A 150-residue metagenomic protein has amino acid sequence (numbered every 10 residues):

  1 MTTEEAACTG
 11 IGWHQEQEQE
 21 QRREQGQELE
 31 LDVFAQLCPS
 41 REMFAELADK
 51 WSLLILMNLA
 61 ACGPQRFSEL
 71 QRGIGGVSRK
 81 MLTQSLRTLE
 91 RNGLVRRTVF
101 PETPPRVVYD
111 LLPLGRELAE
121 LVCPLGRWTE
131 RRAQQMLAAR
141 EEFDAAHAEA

Functional and structural regions predicted by a protein language model:
M1-E5, E46: Active-site-adjacent scaffolding segments
E4-Q27, R116-A150: Amphipathic alpha-helical dimerization/coiled-coil segments that flank or bridge DNA-binding/regulatory modules
E30-M81, P101, V108: N-terminal helix-turn-helix DNA-binding core of bacterial DNA-binding proteins
S85: Residues within the DNA-recognition helix of helix-turn-helix
L89: DNA major-groove recognition helices of helix-turn-helix
G93: Glycine-centered, phosphate/nucleic-acid-interacting loop/turn motifs that mediate DNA/RNA or nucleotide
R97: Short beta-strand "wing" residues that participate in macromolecule-binding interfaces
P101-P124: Basic, amphipathic "hinge/linker" alpha-helix immediately C-terminal to the N-terminal HTH DNA-binding motif
